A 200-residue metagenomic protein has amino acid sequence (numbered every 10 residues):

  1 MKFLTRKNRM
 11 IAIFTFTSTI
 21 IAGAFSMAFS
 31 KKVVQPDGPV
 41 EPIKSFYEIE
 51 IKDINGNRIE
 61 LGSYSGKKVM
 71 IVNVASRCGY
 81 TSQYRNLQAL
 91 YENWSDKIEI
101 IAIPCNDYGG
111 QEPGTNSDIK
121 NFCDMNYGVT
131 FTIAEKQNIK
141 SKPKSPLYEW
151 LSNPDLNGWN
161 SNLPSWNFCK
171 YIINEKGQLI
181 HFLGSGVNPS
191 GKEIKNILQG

Functional and structural regions predicted by a protein language model:
M1-E48: N-terminal targeting signals for export/organelle localization
K31-G62, S82, S145-P146: N-terminal "domain-start" segment that seeds a small globular fold
D53, N73-R77: Amphipathic alpha-helical repeat scaffolds
K67-K68, R77, T81-P104, D124-Y127: Conserved helix-turn-beta segment immediately C-terminal to the redox Cys motif in thioredoxin-like folds
I98-G114, T130-S141: Thiol-based oxidoreductase modules, predominantly thioredoxin-like and allied folds used for disulfide exchange
S117-N167: Short, internal strand/loop/helix patches that form the active-site neighborhood or redox-interaction surface
P146-E149, P154-G200: Thiol-/selenol-based redox modules, centered on thioredoxin-like and closely related oxidoreductase domains
